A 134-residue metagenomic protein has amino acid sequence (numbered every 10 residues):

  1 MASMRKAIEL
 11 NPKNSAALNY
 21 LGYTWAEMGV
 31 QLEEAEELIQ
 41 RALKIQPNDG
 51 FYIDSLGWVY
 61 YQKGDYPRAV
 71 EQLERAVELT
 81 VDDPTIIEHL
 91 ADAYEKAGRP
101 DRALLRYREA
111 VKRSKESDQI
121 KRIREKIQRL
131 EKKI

Functional and structural regions predicted by a protein language model:
M1-K6, M28-R41, K63-R75, G98-E109: Structural signature of tandem alpha-helical TPR/SEL1-like repeats, specifically the intra-repeat loop/turn
S15-T24: Amphipathic alpha-helical repeat scaffolds of TPR domains
A17, Y52, I86, I120-I123: TPR alpha-solenoid repeat register
Y20, S55, H89, I123-K126: Canonical tetratricopeptide repeat
E27-M28, Q62, K96, K126-K133: Register position in tetratricopeptide repeats
